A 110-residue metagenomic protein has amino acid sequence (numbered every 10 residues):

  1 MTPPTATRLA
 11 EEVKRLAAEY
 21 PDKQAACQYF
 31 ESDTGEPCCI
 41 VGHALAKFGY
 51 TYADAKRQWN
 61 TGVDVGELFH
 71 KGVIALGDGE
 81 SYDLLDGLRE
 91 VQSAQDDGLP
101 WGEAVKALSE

Functional and structural regions predicted by a protein language model:
M1-Y20: Glycine-rich short-loop/terminal segments
P4-T5, Y20-F30, G35-P37, A44 (+2 more regions): Catalytic phosphate/metal-binding cores of nucleic-acid and nucleotide-processing enzymes, i.e., regions that mediate
